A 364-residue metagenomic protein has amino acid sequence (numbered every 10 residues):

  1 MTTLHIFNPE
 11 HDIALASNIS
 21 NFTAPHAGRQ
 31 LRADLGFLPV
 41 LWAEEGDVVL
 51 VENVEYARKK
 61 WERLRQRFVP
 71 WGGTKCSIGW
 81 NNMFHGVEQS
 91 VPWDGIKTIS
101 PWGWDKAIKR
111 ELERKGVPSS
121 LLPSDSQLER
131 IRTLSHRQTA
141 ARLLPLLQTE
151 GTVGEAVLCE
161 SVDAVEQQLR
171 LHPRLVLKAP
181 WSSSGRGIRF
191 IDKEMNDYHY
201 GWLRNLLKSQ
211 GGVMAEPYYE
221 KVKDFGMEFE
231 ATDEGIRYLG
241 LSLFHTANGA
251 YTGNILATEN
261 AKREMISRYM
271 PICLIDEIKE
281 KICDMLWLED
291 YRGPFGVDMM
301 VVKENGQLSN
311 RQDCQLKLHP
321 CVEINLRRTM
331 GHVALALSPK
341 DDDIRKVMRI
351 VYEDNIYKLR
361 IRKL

Functional and structural regions predicted by a protein language model:
M1-W42: N-terminal-proximal low-complexity accessory segments that begin disordered and transition into the first
R29-L41, L50-Q167: Conserved N-proximal alpha/beta basic substrate-recognition cap immediately N-terminal to, or forming the N-lobe
E155-A156, R174-Y200, G226, N248-M265: Glycine-rich phosphate-binding loop of ATP-grasp-fold ATP-dependent ligases
L169-F190, G211-K221, V297, E323: ATP-grasp fold ATP-binding core
P173, H199-A250, V301-E304, D313-C321: Phosphate-binding site of ATP-dependent enzymes
G212, Y251-K317, I361-K363: A long amphipathic alpha-helix within ATP-dependent nucleotide-binding catalytic cores
F229-K281, Q315, N325-R349: ATP-dependent carboxylate/phosphate-activation module, predominantly the ATP-grasp catalytic core and closely related
S309-R311, D343-L364: Peripheral (often C-terminal) accessory segments that flank ATP-dependent C-N-forming ligase machineries
